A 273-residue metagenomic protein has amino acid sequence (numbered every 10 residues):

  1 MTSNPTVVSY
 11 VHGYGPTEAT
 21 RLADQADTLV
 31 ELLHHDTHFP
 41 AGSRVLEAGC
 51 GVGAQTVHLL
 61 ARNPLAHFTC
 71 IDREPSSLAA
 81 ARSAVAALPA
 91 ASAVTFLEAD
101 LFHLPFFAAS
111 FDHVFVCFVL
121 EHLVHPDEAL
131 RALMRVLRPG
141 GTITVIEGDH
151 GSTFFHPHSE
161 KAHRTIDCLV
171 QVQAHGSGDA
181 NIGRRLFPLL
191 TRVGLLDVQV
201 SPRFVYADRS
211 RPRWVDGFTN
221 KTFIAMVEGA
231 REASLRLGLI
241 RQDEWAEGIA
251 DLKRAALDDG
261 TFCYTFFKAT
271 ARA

Functional and structural regions predicted by a protein language model:
N4-D27: Class I SAM-dependent methyltransferase Rossmann-like catalytic core, especially the SAM/SAH-binding loop
V11, Q199-G260: C-terminal helical/coil "lid" or tail adjacent to the Rossmann-like core of SAM-dependent
D24-S43, H58: Conserved alpha-helix/loop element of class I SAM-dependent methyltransferases that forms part of the SAM/SAH-binding
L46, V52-H103: Class I SAM-dependent methyltransferase SAM/SAH-binding core
F102-H113: A short acidic, Gly/Pro-enriched loop at the edge of an enzyme's catalytic core that lines a small-molecule cofactor
D112-P126: A short SAM/SAH-binding and catalytic strip from SAM-dependent methyltransferases
D127-T142: A short glycine-rich, Lys/Arg-flanked "PGG" loop and its adjoining helix->strand segment in the class I
T144-P212, K221: Conserved catalytic/acceptor-binding region of the Class I
